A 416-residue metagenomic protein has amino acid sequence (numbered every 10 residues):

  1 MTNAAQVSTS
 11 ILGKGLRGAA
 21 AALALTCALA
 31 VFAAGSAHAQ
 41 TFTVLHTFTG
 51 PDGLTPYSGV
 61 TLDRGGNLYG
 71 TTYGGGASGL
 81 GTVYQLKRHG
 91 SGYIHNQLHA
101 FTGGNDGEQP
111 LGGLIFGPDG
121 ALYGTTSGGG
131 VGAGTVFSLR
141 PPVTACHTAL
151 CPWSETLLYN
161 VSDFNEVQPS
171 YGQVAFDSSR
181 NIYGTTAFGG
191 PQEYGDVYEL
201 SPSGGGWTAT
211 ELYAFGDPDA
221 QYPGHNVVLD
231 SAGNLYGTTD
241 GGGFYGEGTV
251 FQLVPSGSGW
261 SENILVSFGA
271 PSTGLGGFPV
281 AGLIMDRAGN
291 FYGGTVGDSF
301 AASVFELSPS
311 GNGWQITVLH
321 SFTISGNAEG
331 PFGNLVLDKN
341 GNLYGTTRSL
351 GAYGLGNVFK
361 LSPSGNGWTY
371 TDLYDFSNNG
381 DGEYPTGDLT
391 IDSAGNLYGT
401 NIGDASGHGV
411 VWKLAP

Functional and structural regions predicted by a protein language model:
T2-P416: Extracellular beta-propeller repeat domains
